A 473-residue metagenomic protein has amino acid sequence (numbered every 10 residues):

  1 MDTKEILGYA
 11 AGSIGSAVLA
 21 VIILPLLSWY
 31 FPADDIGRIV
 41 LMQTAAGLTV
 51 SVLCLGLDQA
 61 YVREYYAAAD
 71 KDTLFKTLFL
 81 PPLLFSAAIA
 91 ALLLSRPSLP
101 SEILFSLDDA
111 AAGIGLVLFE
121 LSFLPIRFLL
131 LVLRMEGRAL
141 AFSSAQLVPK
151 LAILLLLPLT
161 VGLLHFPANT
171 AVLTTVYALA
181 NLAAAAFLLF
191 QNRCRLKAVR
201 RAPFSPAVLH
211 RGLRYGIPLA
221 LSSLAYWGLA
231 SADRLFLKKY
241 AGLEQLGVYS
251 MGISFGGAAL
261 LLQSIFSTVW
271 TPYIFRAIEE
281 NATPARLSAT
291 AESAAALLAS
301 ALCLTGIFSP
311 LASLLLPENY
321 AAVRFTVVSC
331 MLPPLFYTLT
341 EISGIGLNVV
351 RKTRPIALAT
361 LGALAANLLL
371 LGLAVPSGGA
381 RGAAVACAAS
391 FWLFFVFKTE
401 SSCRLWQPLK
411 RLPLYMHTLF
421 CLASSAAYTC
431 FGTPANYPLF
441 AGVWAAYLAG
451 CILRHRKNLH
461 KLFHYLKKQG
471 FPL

Functional and structural regions predicted by a protein language model:
D2, F166-V176, A186-A230, Y273-T283 (+2 more regions): Interhelical loop/hinge segments that connect adjacent transmembrane helices in multipass membrane
D2-D58, S86-A90, L94-R96, F119 (+4 more regions): Signature of the first transmembrane helix
T3, E64-A67, S122-A145, L332-G362 (+1 more regions): Membrane-interface junctions at transmembrane-helix termini in multi-pass inner-membrane proteins
K4-S16, L41-M42, G47, S51-S98 (+5 more regions): Membrane-water interface segments that mark the loop-to-transmembrane alpha-helix transition
L53-A69, G252-N281, L287-E292, G344-V349: Helix-loop junctions and terminal segments of transmembrane helices in multi-pass membrane transport/translocation
F79-F105, P158-L163, A186-F187, L262-F266 (+2 more regions): Alpha-helical transmembrane segments of multi-pass membrane transport and lipid-handling proteins
I114, S144-T160, L164-C194, L361-L369 (+2 more regions): Hydrophobic alpha-helical transmembrane segments
T429-L473: Membrane-proximal transmembrane or re-entrant/amphipathic helices at the cytosolic face
